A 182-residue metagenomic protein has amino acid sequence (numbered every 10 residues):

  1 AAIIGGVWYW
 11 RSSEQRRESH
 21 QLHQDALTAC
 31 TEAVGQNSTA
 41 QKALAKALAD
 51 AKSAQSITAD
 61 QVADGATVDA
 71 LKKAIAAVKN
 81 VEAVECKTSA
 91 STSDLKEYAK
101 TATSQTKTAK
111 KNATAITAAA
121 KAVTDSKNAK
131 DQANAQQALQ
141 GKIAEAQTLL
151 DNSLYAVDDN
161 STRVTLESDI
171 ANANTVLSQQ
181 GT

Functional and structural regions predicted by a protein language model:
A1-T182: Amphipathic alpha-helical assembly segments used for oligomerization, scaffolding, or translocation
